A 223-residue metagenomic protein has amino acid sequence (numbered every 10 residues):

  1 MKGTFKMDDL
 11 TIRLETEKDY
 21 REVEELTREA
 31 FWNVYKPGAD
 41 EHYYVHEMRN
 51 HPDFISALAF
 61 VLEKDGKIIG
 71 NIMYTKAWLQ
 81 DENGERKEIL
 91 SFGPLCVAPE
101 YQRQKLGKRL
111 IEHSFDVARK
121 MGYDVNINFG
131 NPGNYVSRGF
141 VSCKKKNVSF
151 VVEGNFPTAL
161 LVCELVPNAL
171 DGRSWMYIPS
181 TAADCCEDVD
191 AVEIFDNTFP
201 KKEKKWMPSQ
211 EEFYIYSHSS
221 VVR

Functional and structural regions predicted by a protein language model:
K2-D9, P132, V136-S137, V141-R223: Terminal substrate-recognition subdomain of acyl/acetyltransferases
T11-V23: A short beta-loop-alpha structural element at the N-terminal edge of CoA-dependent acyl/N-acetyltransferase catalytic
E24, F31-L79: Active-site rim helix/loop that mediates acceptor-substrate recognition in acyltransferases
A57-L58, L62, G93-P99, Y123-N131: Internal, conserved structured core segments that host functional sites
K64-G66, E100, E164-A169: Short loop segments at secondary-structure junctions
K67, E85, A98-R109, M121: Conserved glycine-rich acetyl-CoA-binding loop
A77-F92, Q102: A conserved beta-turn-beta hairpin within the catalytic core of GNAT-like acetyltransferases that forms part
F92, V97, R103-D116, I127-N128: Conserved acetyl-CoA-binding loop-helix of GNAT-fold acetyltransferases
